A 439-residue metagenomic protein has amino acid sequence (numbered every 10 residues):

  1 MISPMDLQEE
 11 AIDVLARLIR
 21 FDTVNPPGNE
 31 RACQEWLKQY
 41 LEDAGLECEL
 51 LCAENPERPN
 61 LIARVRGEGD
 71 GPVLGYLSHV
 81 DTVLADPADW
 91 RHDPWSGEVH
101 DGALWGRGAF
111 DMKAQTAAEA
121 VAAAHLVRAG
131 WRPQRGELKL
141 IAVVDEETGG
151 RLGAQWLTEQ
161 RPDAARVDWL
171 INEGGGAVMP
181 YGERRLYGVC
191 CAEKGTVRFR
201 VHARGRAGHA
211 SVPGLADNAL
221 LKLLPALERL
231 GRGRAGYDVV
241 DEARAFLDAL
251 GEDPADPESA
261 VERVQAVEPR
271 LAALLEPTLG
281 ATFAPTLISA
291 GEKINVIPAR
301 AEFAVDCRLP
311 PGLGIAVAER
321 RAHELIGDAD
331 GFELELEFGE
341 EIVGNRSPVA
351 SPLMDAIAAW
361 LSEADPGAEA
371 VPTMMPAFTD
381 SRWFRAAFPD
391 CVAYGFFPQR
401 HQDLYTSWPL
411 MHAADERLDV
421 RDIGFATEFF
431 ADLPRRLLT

Functional and structural regions predicted by a protein language model:
I2-A109, L126-G136: Acidic/His- and Gly-rich active-site-bordering loop/insert found across diverse amide/peptide-bond hydrolases
I19-T23, E42, L46, A124-R128 (+5 more regions): Sec-exported extracytoplasmic/periplasmic mature domains
P26, P56, T82-V83, E146-T148 (+2 more regions): Solvent-exposed loop/turn segments at secondary-structure junctions within structured extracellular/periplasmic domains
G69, P162-R166, A364: Glycine-rich phosphate-binding loop signature in dinucleotide/nucleotide-binding domains
P72-G75, A103, K139, D168-L170 (+1 more regions): Structural motif
L77-H79, A142, I171-E173, H202-R204 (+1 more regions): Short beta-strand segments
L104, F110-V189: Acidic/histidine-rich catalytic neighborhood of metal-dependent amide-processing enzymes
G176-R185, V189-T439: Metal-dependent amide/peptide-bond hydrolase catalytic core, centered on the "pita-bread" metallohydrolase fold
